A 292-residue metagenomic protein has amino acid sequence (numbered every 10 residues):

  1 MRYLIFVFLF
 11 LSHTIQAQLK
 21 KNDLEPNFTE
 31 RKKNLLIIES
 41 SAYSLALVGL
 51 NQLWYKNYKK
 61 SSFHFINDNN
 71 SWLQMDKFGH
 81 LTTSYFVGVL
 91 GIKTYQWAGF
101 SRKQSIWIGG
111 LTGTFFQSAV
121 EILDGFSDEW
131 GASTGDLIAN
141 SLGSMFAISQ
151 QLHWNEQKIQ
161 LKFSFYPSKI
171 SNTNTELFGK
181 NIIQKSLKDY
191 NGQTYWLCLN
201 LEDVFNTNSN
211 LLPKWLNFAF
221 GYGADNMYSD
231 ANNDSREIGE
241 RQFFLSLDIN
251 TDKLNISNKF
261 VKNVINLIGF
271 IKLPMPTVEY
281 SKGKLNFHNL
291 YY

Functional and structural regions predicted by a protein language model:
L4-K77, L81-F100, Q157, T207-P213 (+2 more regions): N-terminal targeting leaders of membrane proteins
A42-Y43, S105-G125, S141-S144: Small-polar-interrupted transmembrane alpha-helices in polytopic inner-membrane proteins
H80-V87, D124-Q151, F243-F244: Alpha-helical transmembrane segments that form the membrane-embedded catalytic/substrate-binding core of multi-pass
T112, F116, I159-L161, K214-F220 (+1 more regions): Transmembrane beta-strands of outer-membrane beta-barrel proteins
T134-G192: Glycine- and acidic-residue-rich phosphate-binding/metal-coordinating active-site segment common to enzymes that handle
M145-F146, Y195-L201, L245-T251, F287-N289: Residues on the lipid-exposed face of transmembrane beta-strands in outer-membrane beta-barrel proteins
F165-K169, Y222-Y228, T251-K253: Transmembrane beta-strands of outer-membrane beta-barrel pores
T175-D225: A conserved mid-domain beta-alpha-beta active-site/ligand-binding segment of alpha/beta enzyme cores
